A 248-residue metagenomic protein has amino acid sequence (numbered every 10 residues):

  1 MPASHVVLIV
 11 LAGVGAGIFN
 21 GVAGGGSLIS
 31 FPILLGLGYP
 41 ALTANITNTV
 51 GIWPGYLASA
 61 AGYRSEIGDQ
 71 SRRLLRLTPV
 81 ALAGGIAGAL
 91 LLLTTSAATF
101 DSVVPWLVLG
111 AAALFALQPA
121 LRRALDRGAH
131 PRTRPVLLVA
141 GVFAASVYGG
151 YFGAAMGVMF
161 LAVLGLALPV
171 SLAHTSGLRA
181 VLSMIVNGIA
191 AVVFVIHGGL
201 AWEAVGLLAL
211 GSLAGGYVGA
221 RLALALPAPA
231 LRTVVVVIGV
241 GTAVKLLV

Functional and structural regions predicted by a protein language model:
M1-P40, R127-S176, S183, G206: Selected transmembrane alpha-helices and immediately adjacent juxtamembrane segments of polytopic inner-membrane
V6, T49, V104-V108, A112 (+4 more regions): Residues within membrane-spanning alpha-helices of integral membrane proteins, especially the hydrophobic core/packing
N20, S59-Y63, G88, A112-F115 (+4 more regions): Structural signal for membrane-spanning alpha-helices in multi-pass inner-membrane proteins, emphasizing helix cores
Y39-T49, S71-R76, P169-A180: Membrane-interface alpha-helices at helix entry/exit sites of multi-pass transporters
T47-V103, N187-T233: Selective hydrophobic functional segments
A58-G68, W106-P131, G241-V248: Transmembrane helix exit motif
H174-L182, P227, R232-I238: Helix-helix packing/entry segments at the starts of transmembrane helices
